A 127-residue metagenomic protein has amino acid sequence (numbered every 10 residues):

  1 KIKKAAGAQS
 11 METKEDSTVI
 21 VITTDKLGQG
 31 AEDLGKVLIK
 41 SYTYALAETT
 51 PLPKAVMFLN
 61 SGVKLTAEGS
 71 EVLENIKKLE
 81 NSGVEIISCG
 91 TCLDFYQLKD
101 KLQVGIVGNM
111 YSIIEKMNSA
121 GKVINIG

Functional and structural regions predicted by a protein language model:
K3-G69: Conserved mixed alpha/beta catalytic, RNA-binding, or beta-rich assembly cores of soluble enzyme, regulatory
T43, L73-K77, I114: Short amphipathic alpha-helical segments and helix-helix/interface helices
V56, E85-I86, V123-I124: Short, well-ordered beta-strand core segments
V72-L98: A glycine-rich helix N-cap at a beta->alpha junction
V104-S112: Short acidic-hydrophobic, aromatic-tinged amphipathic segments that line or gate anion-handling sites
M110, M117-N125: C-terminal binding/interaction regions
